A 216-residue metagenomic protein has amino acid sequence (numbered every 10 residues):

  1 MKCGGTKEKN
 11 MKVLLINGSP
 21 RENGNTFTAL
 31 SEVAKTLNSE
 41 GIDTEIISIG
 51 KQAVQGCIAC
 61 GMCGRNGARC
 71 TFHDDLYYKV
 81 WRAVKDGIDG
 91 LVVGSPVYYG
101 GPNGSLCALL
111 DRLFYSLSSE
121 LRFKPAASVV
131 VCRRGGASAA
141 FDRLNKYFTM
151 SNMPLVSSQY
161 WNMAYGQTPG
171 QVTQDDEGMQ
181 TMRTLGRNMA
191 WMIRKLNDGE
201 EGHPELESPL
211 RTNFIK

Functional and structural regions predicted by a protein language model:
M1-N10: Short, Lys/Arg-enriched N-terminal segments with co-localized hydrophobic residues within the first ~10-30 amino acids
K12-E40: N-terminal beta1-alpha1 ligand-phosphate binding loop
S39, P154-K216: Glycine-rich phosphate/pyrophosphate-binding loop and the adjoining helix
I49-R69, T168-Q171: N-terminal beta-loop-helix "entrance" segment that forms/cooperates in small-molecule cofactor or anionic ligand
R65-Y160: Helix-loop-strand module that forms the ligand-binding subsite of alpha/beta enzymes
